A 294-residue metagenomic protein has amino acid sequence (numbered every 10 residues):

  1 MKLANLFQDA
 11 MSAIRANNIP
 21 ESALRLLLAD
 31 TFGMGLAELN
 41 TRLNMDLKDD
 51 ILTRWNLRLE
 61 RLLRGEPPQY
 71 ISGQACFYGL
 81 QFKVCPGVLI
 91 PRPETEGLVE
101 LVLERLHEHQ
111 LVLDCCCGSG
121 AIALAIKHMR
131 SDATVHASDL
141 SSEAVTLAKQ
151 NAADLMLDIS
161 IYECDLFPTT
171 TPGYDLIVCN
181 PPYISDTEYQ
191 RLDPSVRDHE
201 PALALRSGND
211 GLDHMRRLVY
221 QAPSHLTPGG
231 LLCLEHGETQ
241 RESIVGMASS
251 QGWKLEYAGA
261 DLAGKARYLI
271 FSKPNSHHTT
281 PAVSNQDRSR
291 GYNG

Functional and structural regions predicted by a protein language model:
M1-N40, M45-L47: Non-catalytic accessory regions of SAM-dependent methyltransferases
L27, G65, T95, I122 (+6 more regions): Residue-level signal for inorganic ion chemistry
A29-L101: Conserved AdoMet
E94-R191: Conserved SAM/SAH cofactor-binding pocket of Class I
Y183-H214: Mobile active-site "lid"/loop adjacent to the S-adenosyl-L-methionine
N209-F271: Conserved Class I SAM-dependent methyltransferase catalytic core
L269-P281, N293-G294: C-terminal lobe and adjacent flexible extensions of AdoMet/dcAdoMet transferase-like proteins
S289-R290: Short, intrinsically disordered C-terminal tails of secreted or membrane-associated proteins
